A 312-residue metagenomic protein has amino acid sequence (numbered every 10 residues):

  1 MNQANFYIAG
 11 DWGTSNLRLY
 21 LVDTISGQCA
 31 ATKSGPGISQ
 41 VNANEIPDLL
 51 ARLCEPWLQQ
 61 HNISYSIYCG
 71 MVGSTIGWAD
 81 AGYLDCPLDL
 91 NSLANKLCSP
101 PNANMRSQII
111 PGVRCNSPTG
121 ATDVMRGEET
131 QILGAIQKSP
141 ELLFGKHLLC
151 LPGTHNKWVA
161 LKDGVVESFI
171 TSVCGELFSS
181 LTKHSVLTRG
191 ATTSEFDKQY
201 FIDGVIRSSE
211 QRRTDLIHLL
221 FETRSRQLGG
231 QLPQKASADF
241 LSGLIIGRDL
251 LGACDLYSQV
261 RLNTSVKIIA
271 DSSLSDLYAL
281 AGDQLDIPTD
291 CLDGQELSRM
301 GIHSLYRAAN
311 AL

Functional and structural regions predicted by a protein language model:
F6-E45, L292: Short glycine-rich, Thr/Ser-proximal phosphate-binding strand/loop in the N-terminal lobe of ATP-dependent enzymes
Y7-D11, Y65-C69, H147-L151, K267: Short glycine-aspartate micro-motif
N16, L262-A281: Glycine-rich phosphate-binding loops at beta-strand->alpha-helix junctions
C29-Y65, G73-I76, D80, R189-G190: N-terminal phosphate-binding loop and adjacent alpha-helix
V41-N42, C115-S209: Glycine-rich phosphate-binding loop plus the immediately following alpha-helix
W57-T122, D163: Short beta-strand-loop/turn "lid" adjacent to the catalytic site in phosphate-handling enzymes
S209-G252: Adenine-nucleotide phosphate-binding core of ATP-dependent small-molecule kinases
L280, D290-L312: Glycine-rich phosphate-binding/hydrolytic loop that grips phosphoryl groups
